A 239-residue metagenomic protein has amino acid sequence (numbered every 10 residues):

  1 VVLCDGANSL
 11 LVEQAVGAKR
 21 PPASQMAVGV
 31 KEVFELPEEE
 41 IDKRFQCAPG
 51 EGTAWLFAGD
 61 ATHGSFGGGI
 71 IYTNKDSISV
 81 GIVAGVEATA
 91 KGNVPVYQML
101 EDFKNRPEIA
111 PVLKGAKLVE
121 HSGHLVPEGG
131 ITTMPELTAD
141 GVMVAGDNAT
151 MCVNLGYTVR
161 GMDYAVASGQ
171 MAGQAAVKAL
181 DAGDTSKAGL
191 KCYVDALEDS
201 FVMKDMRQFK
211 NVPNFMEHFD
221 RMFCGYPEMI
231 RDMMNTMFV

Functional and structural regions predicted by a protein language model:
V1-P111: Predominantly flavin-linked oxidoreductase catalytic cores and closely associated redox partners
R44-Q46, K114-A116, M206-P213: Short coil/turn segments at secondary-structure boundaries
A84-P95, T150-R160, K178-A182: Active-site lid/adjacent beta-loop-alpha segment flanking the redox-cofactor pocket in flavoenzymes
P111-S122, G183-L190: Flexible, glycine/charged-enriched surface loops at secondary-structure junctions
H124-G156, R221: FAD-binding beta-loop-beta segment adjacent to the flavin cofactor pocket
C152, Q170-C224: Active-site-proximal substrate-binding core of FAD-dependent oxidoreductases
Y157-A172: A short alpha/beta connector and helix-capping loop motif
M216-V239: C-terminal auxiliary extensions adjacent to catalytic cores
